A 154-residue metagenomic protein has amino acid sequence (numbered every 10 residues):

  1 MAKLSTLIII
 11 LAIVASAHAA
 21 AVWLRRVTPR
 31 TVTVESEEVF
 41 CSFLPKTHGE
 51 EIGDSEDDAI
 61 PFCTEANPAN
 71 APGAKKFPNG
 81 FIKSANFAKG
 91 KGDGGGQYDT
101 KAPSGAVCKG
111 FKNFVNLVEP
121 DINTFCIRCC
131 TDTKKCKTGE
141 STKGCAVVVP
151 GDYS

Functional and structural regions predicted by a protein language model:
M1-W23: Fungal secretory targeting signals
L7-I9, T47, A69, C136 (+1 more regions): A very general structural signal that marks isolated residues within well-ordered alpha-helical segments
V14-A17, N70, T133, D152: Generic recognition of well-structured, leucine-rich alpha-helical segments and adjacent helix-turn regions within
A20-G96, P103, F125: N-terminal extracellular "head" region immediately following the signal peptide in secreted fungal cell-surface proteins
T100-S154: Cys/His-clustered metal-coordination modules, chiefly Zn-binding fingers
